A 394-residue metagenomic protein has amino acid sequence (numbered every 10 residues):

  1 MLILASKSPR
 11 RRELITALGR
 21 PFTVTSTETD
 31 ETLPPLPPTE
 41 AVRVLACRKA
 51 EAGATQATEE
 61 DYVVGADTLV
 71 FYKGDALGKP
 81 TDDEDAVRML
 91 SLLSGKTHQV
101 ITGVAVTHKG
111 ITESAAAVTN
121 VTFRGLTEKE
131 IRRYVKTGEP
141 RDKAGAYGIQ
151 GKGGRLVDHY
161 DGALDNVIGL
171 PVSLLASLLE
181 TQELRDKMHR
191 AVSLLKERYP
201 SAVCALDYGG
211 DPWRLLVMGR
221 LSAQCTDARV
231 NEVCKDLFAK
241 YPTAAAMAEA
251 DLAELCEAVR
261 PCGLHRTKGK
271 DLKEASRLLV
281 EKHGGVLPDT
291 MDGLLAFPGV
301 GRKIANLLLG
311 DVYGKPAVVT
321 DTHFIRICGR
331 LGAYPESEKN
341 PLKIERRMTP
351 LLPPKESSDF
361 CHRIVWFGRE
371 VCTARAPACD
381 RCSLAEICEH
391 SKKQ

Functional and structural regions predicted by a protein language model:
M1-R20, Q224: N-terminal beta1-alpha1 ligand-phosphate binding loop
L2-L4, V24, V121, I364: Generic preference for hydrophobic
I3, P37-Q182: Anionic-ligand binding patches
R12-E13, A176-S177, N231: Alpha-helical elements of the RecA-like P-loop NTPase motor core of helicases
F22-L33: A short beta-strand-loop structural module common to alpha/beta enzyme folds
E31-L36, Y72-G74, C256-A258: A short acidic, helix-capping loop that chelates divalent metal ions and anchors anionic groups
R185-Q394: Catalytic cores of DNA base-excision repair glycosylases
